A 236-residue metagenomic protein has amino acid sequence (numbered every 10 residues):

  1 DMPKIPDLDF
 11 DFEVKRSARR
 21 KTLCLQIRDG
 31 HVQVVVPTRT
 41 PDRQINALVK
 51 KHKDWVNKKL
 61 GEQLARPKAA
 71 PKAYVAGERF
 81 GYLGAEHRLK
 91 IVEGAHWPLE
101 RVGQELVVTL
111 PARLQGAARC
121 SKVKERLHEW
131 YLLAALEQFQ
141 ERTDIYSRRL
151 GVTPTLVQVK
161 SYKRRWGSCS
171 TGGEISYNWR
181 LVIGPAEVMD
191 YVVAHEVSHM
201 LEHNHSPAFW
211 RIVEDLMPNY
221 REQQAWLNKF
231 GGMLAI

Functional and structural regions predicted by a protein language model:
D1-D190, M200-I236: Active-site-proximal or metal-binding-adjacent scaffold patches in catalytic folds
V193: Walker B beta-strand of ABC/ABC-like P-loop ATPase nucleotide-binding domains, specifically the conserved hydrophobic
E196: Walker B catalytic acidic pair
